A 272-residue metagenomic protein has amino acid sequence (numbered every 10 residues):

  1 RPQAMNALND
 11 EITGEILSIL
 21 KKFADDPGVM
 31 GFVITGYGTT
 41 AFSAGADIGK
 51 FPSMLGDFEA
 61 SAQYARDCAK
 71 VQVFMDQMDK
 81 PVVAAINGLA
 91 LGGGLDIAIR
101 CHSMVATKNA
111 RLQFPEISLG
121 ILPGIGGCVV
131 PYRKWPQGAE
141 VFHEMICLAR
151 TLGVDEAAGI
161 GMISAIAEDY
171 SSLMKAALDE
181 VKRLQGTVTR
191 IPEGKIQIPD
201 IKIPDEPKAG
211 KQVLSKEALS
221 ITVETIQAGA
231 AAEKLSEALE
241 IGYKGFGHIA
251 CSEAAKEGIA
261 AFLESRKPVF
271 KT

Functional and structural regions predicted by a protein language model:
R1, E11, E15-I16, I34 (+7 more regions): Terminal peptide-recognition signature
R1-T35, E59, V73: Conserved CoA-thioester-binding segment of acyl-CoA-metabolizing enzymes
M5-N6, A41, I121, A232 (+1 more regions): Short strand->helix junction
E11-E15, D67, F74, A176 (+4 more regions): Charged catalytic carboxylate motif
D26, M78, S252, S265: Acidic-histidine catalytic/liganding microenvironments
G36-V71, A90, S118-I121: Glycine- (often His-adjacent) and acidic-residue-rich active-site loop that binds/positions the CoA thioester
Y64, Q72-I86, A90-K195: Conserved catalytic cores of soluble enzyme domains, especially glycine-rich substrate-binding beta-alpha loops
V141-Y243, H248, E257-T272: Amphipathic alpha-helical segments at domain termini/boundaries
